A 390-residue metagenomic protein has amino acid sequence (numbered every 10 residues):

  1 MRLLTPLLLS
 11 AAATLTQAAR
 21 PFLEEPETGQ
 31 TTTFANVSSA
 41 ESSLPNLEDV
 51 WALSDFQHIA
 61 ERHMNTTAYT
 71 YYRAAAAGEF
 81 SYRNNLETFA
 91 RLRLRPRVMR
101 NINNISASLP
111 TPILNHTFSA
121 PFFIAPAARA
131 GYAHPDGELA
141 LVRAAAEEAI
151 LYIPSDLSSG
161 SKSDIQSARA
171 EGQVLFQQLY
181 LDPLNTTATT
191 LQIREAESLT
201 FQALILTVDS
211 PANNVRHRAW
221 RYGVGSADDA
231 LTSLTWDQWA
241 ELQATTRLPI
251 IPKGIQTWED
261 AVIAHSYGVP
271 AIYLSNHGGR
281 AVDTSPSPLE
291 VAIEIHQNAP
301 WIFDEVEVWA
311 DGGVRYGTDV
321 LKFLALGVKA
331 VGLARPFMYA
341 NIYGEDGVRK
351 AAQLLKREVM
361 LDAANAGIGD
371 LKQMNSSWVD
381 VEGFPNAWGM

Functional and structural regions predicted by a protein language model:
M1-R20: Fungal secretory targeting signals
R20-L114, R216, G225-A227, L234 (+2 more regions): An N-cap/entry alpha-helix motif that binds or orients negatively charged groups
N65, G344-E345: Glycine-centered helix-coil hinge/cap
A77, D156-G160, Q256, S287: Short beta->alpha linker loops
T117-G160: Glycine-rich active-site/cofactor-binding loop and its immediate structural neighborhood
R129, R143, S167-E171, P183-A310 (+4 more regions): Alpha/beta enzyme core
E147-A188: A gly/proline- and charged-residue-enriched helix-loop-helix capping module
E345-K372: Internal helix-turn-beta structural module
